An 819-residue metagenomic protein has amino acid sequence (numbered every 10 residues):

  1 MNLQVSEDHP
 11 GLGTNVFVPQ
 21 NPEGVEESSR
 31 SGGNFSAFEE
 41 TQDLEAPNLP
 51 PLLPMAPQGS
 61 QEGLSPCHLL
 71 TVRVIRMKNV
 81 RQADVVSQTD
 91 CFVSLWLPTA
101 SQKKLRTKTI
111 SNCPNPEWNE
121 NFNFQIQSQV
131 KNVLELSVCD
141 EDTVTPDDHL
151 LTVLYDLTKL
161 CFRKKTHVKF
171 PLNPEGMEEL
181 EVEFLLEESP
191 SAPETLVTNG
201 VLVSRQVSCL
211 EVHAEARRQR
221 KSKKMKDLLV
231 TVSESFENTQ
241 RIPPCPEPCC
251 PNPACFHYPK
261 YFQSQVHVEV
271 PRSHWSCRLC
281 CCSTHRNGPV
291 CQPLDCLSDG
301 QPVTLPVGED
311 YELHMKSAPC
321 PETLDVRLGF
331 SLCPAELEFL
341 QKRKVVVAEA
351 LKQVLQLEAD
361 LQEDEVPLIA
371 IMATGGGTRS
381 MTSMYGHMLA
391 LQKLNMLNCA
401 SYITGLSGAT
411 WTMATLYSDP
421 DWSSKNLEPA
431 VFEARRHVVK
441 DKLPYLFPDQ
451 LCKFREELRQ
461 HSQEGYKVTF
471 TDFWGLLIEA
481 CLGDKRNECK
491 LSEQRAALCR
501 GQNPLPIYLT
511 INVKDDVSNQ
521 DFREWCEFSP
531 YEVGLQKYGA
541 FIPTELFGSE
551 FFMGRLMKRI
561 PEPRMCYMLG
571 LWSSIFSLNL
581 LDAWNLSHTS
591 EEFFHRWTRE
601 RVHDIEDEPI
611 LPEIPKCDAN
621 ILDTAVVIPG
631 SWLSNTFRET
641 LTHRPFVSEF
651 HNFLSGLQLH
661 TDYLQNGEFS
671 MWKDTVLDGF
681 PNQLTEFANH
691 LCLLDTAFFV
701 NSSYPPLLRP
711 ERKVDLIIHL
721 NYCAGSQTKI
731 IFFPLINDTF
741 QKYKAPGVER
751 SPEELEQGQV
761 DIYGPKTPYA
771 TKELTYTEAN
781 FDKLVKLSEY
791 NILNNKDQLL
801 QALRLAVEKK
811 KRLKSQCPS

Functional and structural regions predicted by a protein language model:
N2-H68, V74, P146-H149, K159-Q206 (+1 more regions): Peripheral membrane interaction modules
Q4, T41, Q129-V133, C139-V201 (+2 more regions): C2-type phospholipid-binding modules
L69-C113, D142, E211-P246: Calcium-regulated, polybasic anionic-phospholipid
M77-V80, A100, N112, N123 (+18 more regions): Conserved beta-strand elements of beta-rich interaction domains across eukaryotes, especially beta-propellers
P116-I126, P248-P259: Exposed aromatic-hydrophobic patches
P302-L361: Low-complexity, highly charged intrinsically disordered N-terminal segments that act as targeting/localization
L351-A400, V438: Helix-rich "cap/lid" substructures immediately adjacent to catalytic or cofactor-binding pockets
M396, D419-P420, L427-R709, K713 (+1 more regions): Patatin-like phospholipase A catalytic core
